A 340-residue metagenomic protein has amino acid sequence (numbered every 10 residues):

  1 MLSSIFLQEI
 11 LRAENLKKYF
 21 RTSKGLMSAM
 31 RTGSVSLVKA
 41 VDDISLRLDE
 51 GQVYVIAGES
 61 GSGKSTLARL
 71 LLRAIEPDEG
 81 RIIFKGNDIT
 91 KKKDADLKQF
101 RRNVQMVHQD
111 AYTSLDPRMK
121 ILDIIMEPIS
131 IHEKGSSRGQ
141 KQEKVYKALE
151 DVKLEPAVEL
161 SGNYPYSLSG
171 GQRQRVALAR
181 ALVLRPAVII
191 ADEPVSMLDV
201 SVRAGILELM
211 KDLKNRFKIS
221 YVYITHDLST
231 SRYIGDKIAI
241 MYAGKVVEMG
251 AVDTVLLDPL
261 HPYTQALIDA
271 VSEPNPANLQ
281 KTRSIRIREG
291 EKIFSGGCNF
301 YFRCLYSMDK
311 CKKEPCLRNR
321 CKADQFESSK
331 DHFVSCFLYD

Functional and structural regions predicted by a protein language model:
S23, M27-R31, E155, A251-D340: Charged, flexible cofactor/metal-binding loops and thiol motifs
L72: Helix-to-loop junction immediately C-terminal to a conserved catalytic motif
G80-D88: Conserved ABC transporter NBD signature motif
I89-Q105, I131, R138, V255-P259 (+1 more regions): ABC ATPase NBD coupling module
N163-L168, Q172: Conserved ABC ATPase signature
V183-A187: A short, proline-enriched helix->beta-strand linker immediately N-terminal to the Walker B motif in ABC-type P-loop
P194, L198, V202-L279: P-loop NTP-binding/switch modules centered on Walker-like glycine-rich loops
